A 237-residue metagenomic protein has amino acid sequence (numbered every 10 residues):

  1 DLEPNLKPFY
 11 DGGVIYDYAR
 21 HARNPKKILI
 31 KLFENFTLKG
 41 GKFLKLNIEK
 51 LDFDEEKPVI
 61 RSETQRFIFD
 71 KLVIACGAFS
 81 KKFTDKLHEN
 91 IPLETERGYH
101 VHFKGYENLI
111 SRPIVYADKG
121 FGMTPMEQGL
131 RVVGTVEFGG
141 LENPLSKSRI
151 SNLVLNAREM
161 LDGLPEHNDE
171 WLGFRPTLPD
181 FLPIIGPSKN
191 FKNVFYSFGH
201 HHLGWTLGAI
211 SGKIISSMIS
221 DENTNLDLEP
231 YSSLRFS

Functional and structural regions predicted by a protein language model:
D1: Dinucleotide-binding Rossmann-like beta1-alpha1 core, especially the glycine-rich loop that anchors the ADP
F9-K71: Helical element adjacent to the flavin cofactor pocket in flavoenzyme catalytic cores
K31, L38, K82, N156 (+2 more regions): Alpha-helical scaffold segments in soluble metabolic enzymes
L38-K42, E89, L161-E166, N223-N225: Surface-exposed helix-capping loop/turn segments at secondary-structure junctions
L44, V73, F195-S197: Hydrophobic/aromatic beta-strand patches that form the interior of the parallel beta-sheet core in alpha/beta enzyme
F53, K57, R66-N193: Active-site substrate-recognition segment that forms the wall of the catalytic cavity or substrate channel
I184, K189-S237: C-terminal lid/capping helical subdomain adjacent to the catalytic/cofactor pocket in oxidative enzymes
